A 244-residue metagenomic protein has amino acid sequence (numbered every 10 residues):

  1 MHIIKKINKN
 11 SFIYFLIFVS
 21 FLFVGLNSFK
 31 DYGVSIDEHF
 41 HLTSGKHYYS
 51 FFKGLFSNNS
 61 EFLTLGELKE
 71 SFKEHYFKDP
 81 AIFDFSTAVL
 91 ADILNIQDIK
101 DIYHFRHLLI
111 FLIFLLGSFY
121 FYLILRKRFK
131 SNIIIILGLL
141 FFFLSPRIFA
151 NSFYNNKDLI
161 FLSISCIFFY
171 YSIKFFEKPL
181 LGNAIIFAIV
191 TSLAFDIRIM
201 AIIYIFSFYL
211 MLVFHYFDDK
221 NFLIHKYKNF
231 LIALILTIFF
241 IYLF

Functional and structural regions predicted by a protein language model:
H2, Y170-L180, T191, Y204-I238: Perimembrane helix-loop-helix junctions
N10-E38, K46, S50-F56, T64-E70 (+4 more regions): Transmembrane signal-anchor helices characteristic of membrane glycosylation enzymes that use polyprenol
F15, F121-L144, E177-I186: Transmembrane-helix signature of polytopic, membrane-embedded enzymes that assemble or transfer cell-envelope glycans
N27, G138-L139, N183-R198, L243: Membrane-interface alpha helices of multi-pass inner-membrane proteins
S35, F153-I160: Short acidic/glycine- and proline-prone juxtamembrane loop motifs at membrane-interface regions of multi-pass membrane
L108-F129, I167-Y171: Transmembrane-helix motifs of polytopic, lipid-linked glycan transferases
Y120-L123, I160-E177, I186-T191: Specific aromatic-rich, kink-prone transmembrane helix
I135-F143, A150, Y170, T191 (+1 more regions): Short helix- or helix-capping micro-motifs that position conserved polar/aromatic residues at function-defining sites
